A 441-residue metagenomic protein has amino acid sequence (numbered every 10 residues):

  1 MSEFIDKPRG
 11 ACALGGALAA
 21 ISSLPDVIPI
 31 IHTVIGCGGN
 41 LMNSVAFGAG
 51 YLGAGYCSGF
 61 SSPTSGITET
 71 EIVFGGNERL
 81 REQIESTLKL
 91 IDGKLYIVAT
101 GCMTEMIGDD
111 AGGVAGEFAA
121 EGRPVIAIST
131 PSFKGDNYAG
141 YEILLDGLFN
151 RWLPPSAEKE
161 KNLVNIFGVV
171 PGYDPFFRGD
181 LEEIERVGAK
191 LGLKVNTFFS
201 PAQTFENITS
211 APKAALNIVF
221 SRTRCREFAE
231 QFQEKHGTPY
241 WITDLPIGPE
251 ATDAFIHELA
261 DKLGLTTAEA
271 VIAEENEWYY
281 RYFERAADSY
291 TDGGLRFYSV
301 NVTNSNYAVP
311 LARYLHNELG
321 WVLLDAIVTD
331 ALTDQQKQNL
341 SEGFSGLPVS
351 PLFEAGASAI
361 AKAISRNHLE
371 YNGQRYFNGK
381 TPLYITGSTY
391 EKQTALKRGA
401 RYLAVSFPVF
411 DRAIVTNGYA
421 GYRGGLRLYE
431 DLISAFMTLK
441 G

Functional and structural regions predicted by a protein language model:
M1-G441: An N-terminal assembly and electron-transfer interface module characteristic of large anaerobic redox and radical
